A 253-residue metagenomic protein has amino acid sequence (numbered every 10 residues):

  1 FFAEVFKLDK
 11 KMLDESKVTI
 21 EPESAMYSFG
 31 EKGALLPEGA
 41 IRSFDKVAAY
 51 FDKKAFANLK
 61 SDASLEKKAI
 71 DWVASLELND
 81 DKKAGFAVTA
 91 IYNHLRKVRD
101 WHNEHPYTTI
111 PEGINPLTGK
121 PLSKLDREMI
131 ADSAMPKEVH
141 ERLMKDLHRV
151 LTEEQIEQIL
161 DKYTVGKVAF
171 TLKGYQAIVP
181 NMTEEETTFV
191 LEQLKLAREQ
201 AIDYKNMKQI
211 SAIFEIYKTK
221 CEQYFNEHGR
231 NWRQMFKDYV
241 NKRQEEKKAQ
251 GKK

Functional and structural regions predicted by a protein language model:
F1-A57: Alpha/beta-hydrolase-fold serine-hydrolase catalytic core, especially in secreted/extracellular enzymes
K53-K253: Charge-rich (acidic/polar
